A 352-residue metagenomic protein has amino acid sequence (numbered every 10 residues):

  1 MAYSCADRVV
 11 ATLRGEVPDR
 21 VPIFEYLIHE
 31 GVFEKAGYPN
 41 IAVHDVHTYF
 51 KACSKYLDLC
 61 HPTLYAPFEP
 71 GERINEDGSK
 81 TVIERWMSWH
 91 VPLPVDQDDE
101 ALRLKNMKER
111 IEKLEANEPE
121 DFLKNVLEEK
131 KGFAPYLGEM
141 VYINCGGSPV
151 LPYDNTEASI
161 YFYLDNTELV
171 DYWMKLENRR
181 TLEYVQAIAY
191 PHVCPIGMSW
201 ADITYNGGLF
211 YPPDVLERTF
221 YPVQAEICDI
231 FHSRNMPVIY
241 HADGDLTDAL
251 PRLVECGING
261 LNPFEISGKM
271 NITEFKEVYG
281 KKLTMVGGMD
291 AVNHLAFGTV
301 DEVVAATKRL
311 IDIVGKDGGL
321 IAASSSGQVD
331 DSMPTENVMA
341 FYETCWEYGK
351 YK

Functional and structural regions predicted by a protein language model:
M1-I41, I83, V91-D99, L104-K352: Active-site loop segments of alpha/beta catalytic cores
F24-G31, L57-Y65: Ligand-binding clamshell of periplasmic/extracellular solute-binding protein-like
K35-V43, E69-G78: Glycine-rich loop at the start of a catalytic domain that most often binds anionic cofactors/ligands
H44-L64, A187, P191-H192: Catalytic domains of carbohydrate-active enzymes, especially glycoside hydrolases
C60, E76, R85: Aromatic-residue-lined binding/catalytic grooves and analogous aromatic/hydrophobic interfacial grooves in multimeric
H61-G71, G146-S148: Short, glycine/charge-rich beta-strand/loop segments that flank catalytic centers and engage negatively charged groups
